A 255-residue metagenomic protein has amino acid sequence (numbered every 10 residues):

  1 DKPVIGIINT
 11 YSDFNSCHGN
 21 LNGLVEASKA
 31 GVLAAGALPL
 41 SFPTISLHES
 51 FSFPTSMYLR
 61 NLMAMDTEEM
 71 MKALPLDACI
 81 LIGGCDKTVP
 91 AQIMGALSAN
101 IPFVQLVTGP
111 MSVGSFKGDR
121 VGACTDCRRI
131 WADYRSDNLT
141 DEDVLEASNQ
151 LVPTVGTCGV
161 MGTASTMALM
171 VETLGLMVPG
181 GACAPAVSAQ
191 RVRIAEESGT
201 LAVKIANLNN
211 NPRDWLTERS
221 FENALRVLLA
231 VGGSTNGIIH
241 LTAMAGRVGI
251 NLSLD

Functional and structural regions predicted by a protein language model:
D1-V107: Long, structured ligand/cofactor-binding scaffold of large enzymes
G19, I239-G246: Re-entrant/interfacial helical elements at transmembrane boundaries that shape and gate the permeation pathway
M57-N223: Active-site cavity-forming subdomains of large catalytic enzyme subunits
L225-V227: Flexible, glycine-rich loop/tail regions that form catalytic "lids" or insertion modules at the edges of active sites
V248-D255: Catalytic phosphate/nucleotide-handling subdomain of diverse soluble enzymes
